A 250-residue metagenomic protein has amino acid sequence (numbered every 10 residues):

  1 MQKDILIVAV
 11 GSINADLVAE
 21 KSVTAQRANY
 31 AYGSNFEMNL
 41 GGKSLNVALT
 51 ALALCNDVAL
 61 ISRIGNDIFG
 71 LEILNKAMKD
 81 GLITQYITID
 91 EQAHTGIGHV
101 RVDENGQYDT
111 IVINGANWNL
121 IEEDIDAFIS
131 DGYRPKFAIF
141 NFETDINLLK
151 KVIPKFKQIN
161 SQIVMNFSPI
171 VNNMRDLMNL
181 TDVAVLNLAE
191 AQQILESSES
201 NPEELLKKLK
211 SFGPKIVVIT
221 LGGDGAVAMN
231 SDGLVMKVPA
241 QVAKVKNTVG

Functional and structural regions predicted by a protein language model:
M1-I7, Y32, P202-G250: Conserved phosphate-binding/catalytic region of the ribokinase-like
M1-R63, I68-K79, V238, K244-K246: Glycine-rich phosphate/adenosyl-contacting loop at the front of the ribokinase-like
L49, I97-R101, D109, G225-M229: Short beta-strand scaffold segments in enzyme catalytic cores
K76-Q92: A glycine-rich helix N-cap at a beta->alpha junction
I89, V100-F137, F142: Conserved phosphate-binding/catalytic loop of the ribokinase/pfkB sugar-kinase fold
G132-Y133, M178, S211: A short, aliphatic-rich alpha-helical micro-motif
K136-E204, D224-A226: Conserved beta-alpha-beta core of the PfkB/ribokinase-like small-molecule kinase fold
